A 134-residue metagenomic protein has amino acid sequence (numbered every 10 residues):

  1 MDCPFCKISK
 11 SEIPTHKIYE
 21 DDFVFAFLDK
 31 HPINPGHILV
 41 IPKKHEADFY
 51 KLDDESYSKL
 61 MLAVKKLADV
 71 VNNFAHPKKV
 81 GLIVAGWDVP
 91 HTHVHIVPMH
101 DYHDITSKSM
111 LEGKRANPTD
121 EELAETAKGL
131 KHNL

Functional and structural regions predicted by a protein language model:
M1-L134: HIT superfamily nucleotide-processing domains
